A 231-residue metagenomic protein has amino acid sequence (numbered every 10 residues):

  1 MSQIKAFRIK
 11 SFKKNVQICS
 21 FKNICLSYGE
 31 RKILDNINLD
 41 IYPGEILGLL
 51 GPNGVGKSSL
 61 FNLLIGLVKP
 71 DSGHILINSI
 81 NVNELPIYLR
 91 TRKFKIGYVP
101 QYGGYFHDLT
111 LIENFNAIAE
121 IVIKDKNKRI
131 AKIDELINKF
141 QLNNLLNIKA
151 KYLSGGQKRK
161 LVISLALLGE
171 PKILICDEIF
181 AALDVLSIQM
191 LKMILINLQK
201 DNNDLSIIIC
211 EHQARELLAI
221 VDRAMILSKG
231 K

Functional and structural regions predicted by a protein language model:
L50-P52: The feature captures the beta-strand-to-loop junction immediately N-terminal to the Walker
I65: Helix-to-loop junction immediately C-terminal to a conserved catalytic motif
G73-V82, R92-K93: Conserved ABC transporter NBD signature motif
K128-L145: Conserved ABC ATPase "signature" region
K149-L153: Conserved ABC ATPase signature
L174-D177: Catalytic Walker B motif of ABC-type/P-loop ATPase nucleotide-binding domains
E211-H212: H-loop/switch region of ABC-family ATPase nucleotide-binding domains
